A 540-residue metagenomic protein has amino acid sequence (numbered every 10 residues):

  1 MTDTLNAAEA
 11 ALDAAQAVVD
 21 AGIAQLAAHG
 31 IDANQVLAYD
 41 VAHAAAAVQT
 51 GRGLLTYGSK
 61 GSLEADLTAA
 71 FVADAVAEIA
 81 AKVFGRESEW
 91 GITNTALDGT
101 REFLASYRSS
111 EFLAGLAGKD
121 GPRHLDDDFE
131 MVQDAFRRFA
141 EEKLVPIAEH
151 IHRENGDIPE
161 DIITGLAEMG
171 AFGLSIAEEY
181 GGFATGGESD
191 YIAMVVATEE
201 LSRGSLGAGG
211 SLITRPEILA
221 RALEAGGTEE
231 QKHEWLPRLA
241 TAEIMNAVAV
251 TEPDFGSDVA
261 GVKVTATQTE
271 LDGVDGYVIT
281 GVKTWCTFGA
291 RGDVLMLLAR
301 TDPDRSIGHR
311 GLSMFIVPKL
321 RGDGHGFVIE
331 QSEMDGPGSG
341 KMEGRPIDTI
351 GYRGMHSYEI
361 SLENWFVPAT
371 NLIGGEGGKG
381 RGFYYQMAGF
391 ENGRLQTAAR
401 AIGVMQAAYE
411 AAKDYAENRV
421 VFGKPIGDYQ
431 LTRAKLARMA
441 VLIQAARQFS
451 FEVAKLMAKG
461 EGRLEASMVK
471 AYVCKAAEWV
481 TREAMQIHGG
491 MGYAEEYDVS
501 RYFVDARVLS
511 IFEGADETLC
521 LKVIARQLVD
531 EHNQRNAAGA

Functional and structural regions predicted by a protein language model:
M1-A10, D20, H124-L125, E188 (+6 more regions): FAD-binding core of flavoproteins
T2-R203, T214, G226, Q231 (+4 more regions): Alpha-helical interface subdomain recognition
G204-G209: Alpha-helix boundary/capping segments in eukaryotic regulatory proteins
T214-A220: Short, conserved phosphate-binding/catalytic loop or strand-edge motifs used in phosphoryl-/nucleotidyl-transfer
A220-G226, V248: Flexible, glycine-rich active-site loops centered on histidine and acidic residues that chelate a metal or position
